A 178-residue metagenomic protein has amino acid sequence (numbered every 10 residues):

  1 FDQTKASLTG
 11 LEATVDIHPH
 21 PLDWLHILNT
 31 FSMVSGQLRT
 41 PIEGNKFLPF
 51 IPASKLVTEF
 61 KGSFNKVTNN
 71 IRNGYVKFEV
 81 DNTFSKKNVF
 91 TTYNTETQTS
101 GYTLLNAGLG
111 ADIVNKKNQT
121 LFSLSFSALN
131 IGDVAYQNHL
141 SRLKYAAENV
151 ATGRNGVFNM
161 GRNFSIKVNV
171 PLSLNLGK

Functional and structural regions predicted by a protein language model:
F1-D2, P41-P49, T92-T97, A151-G156: Extracellular loop and loop/strand-boundary signature of outer-membrane beta-barrel proteins
F1-K86: Gram-negative outer-membrane beta-barrel transporters
K5-L11, F50-L56, G101-L105, T120 (+1 more regions): Residues that define the transmembrane beta-barrel architecture of outer-membrane proteins
E12, N106, N130-D133: Acidic active-site catalytic centers that drive phospho-/nucleotidyl reactions and related ester hydrolyses
T14-H18, K61-N65, G110-D112, S125 (+1 more regions): Transmembrane beta-barrel domains of outer membrane proteins
L25-I27, F84-V89, A111-K178: C-terminal beta-signal and adjacent terminal beta-strands/loops of Gram-negative outer-membrane beta-barrel proteins
F50-A53, E96-G101, K144-V150: Short alpha-helical linear motifs
T83, T97-L104, V134: Outer-membrane beta-barrel transmembrane domain signature
